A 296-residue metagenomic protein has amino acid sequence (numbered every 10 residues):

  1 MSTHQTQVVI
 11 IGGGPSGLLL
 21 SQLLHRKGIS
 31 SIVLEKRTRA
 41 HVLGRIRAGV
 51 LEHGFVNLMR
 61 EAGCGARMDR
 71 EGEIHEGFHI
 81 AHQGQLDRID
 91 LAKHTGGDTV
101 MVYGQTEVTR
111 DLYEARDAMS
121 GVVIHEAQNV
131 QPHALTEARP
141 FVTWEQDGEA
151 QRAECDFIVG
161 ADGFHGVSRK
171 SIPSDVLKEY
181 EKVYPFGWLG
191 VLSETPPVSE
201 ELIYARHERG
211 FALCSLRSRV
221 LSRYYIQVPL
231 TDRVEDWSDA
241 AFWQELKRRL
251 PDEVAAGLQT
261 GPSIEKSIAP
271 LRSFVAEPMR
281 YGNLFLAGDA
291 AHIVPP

Functional and structural regions predicted by a protein language model:
H4-V8: Extreme N-terminal starter segment of soluble prokaryotic enzymes
I11-R26, S30, L112, V159 (+1 more regions): Conserved mid-domain beta->alpha element of the FAD-binding
H25-I46: Glycine-rich FAD pyrophosphate-binding loop
I29, C64, G121: Short phosphate-binding/catalytic loops that engage adenosine nucleotides
R37, F164, A290-A291: Conserved Walker B
H41, D162-G163, V294-P295: Glycine-rich, N-terminal phosphate-binding loop of Rossmann-like dinucleotide-binding domains
G44-A48, E52-D117: Active-site-adjacent segment of FAD-dependent monooxygenases/related oxidoreductases
E114, G121-L271, V275-R280: Conserved FAD-binding catalytic core of PHBH/FMO-like flavoproteins
